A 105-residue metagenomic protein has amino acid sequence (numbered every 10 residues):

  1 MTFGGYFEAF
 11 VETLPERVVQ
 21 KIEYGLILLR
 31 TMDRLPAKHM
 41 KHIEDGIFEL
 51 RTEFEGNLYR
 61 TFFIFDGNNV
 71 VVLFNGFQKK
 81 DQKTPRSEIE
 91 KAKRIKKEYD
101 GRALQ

Functional and structural regions predicted by a protein language model:
M1-L58, G67-V71, K80-Q105: Basic, Lys/Arg-enriched alpha-helical interface segments
F74: ATP-dependent carboxylate-activation loops
